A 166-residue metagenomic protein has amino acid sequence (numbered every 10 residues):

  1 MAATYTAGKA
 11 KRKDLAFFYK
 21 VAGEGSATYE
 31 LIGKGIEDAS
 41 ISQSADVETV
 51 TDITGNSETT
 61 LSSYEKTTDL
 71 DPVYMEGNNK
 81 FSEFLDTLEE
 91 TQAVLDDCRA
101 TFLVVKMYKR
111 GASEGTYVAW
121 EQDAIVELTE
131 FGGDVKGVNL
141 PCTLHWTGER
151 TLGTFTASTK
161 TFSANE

Functional and structural regions predicted by a protein language model:
M1-A3, P141, H145-E166: Protruding loop/beta-arch "assembly-hinge" segments enriched in small, turn-prone residues
A2-E76, A124-K136: Solvent-exposed edge beta-strands and adjacent loop segments that serve as assembly or binding interfaces
K34-I41, L103-L152: Short beta-strand and beta-hairpin "edge-sheet" elements
T54-Q122, L152-T161: Extracellular/virion structural assembly segments
